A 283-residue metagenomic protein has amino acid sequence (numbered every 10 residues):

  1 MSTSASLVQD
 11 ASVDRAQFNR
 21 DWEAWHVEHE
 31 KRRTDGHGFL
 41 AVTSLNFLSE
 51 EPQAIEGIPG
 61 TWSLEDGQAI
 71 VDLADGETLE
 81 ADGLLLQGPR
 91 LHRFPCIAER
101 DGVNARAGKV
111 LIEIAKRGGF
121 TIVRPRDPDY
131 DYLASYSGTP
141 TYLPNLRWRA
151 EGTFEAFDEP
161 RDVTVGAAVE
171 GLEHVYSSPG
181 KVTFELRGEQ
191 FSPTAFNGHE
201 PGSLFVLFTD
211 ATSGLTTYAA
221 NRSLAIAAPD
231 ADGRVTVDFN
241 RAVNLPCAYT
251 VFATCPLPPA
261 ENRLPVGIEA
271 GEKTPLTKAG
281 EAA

Functional and structural regions predicted by a protein language model:
M1-A16, E281-A283: Actinobacteria-biased recognition of intrinsically disordered, low-complexity terminal regions
E30-P59: N-terminal beta-hairpin/loop module of FHA
L48-R100: Forkhead-associated
P59-G67, K109-K116, F191-A195: Broad, structure-driven detector of short, well-ordered beta-strand segments within folded domains
T78-R124, P128: Protease-labile, long low-complexity intrinsically disordered regions enriched in Pro/Ser/Thr
G108-S178, E185: Surface-exposed beta-loop interaction hotspot
T183-D230, N240: Acidic/His-leaning functional-site neighborhoods
R234-T236, A242-A283: Extended, aromatic/histidine-rich regions of cofactor-dependent oxidoreductases associated with respiratory
